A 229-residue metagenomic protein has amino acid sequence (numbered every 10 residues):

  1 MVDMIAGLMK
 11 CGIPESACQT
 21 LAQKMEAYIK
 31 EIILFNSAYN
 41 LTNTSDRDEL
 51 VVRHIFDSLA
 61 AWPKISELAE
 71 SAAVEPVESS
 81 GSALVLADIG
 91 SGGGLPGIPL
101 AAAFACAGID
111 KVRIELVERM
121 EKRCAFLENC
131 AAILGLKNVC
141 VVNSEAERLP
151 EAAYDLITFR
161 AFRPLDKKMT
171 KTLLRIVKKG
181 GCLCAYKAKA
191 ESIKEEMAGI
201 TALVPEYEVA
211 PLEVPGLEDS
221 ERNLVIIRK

Functional and structural regions predicted by a protein language model:
M1-S71, E78, K122-R123, E128-K137: Class I SAM-dependent transferase core
S66-S82, F104-D110, G181: Alpha-helix termini
S80-G92: Conserved class I S-adenosyl-L-methionine
D88, P99, E115: Conserved beta-strand segments that form the floor/walls of ligand-binding pockets within enzyme and binding domains
G93-I109: Conserved SAM-binding loop of SAM-dependent methyltransferases across substrates and taxa, primarily the Class I
F104-K229: S-adenosylmethionine
